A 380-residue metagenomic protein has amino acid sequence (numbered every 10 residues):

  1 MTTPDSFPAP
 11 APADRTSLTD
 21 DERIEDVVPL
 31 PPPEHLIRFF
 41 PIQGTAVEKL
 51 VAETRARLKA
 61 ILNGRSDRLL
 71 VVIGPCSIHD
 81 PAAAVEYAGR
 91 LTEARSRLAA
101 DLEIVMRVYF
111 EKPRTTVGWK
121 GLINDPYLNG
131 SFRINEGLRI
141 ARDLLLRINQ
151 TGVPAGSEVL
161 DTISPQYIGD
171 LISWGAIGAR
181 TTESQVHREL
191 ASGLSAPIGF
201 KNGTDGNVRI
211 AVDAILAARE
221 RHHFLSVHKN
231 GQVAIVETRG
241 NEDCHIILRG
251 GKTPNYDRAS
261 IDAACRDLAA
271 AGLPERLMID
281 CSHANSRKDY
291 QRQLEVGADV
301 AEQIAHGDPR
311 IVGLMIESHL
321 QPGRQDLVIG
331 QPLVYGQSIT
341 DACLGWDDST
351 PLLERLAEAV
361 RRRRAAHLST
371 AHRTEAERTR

Functional and structural regions predicted by a protein language model:
T2-F7, D14-E22, A88, D101-Y256 (+10 more regions): Active-site-facing alpha/beta catalytic cores
D21-L62: N- or domain-start disorder-to-order transition segments that initiate the globular core
P33-I42, T238-G250, L333, Q337: Gly-rich Lys/Arg/Thr-decorated short loops/hinges at beta-loop-alpha junctions or inter-strand turns that position
K59-D67, A269-L273, T379: Glycine-rich phosphate/diphosphate-binding loops that line cofactor/substrate pockets in enzymes
L70-A83, D341: Conserved phosphate/anionic-ligand binding catalytic regions in large, soluble enzymes, centered on
G74, I279, G345: Conserved, mostly hydrophobic/aromatic
H319-R364: Internal helix-turn-beta structural module
